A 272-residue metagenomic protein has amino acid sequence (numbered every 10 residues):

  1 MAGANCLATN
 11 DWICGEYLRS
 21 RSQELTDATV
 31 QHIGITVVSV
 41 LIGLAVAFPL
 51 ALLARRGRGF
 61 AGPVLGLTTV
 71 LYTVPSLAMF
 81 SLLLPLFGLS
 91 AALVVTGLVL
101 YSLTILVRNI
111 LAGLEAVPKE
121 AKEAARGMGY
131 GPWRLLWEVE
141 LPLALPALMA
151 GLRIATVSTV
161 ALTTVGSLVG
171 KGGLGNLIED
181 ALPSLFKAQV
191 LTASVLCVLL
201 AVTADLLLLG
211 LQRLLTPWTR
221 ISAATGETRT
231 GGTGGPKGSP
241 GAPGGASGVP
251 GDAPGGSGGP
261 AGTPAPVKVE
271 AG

Functional and structural regions predicted by a protein language model:
M1-S39: Periplasmic/extracellular loop-to-transmembrane helix junction in inner-membrane transport proteins
S22-G34, L65-L71, L84, G88 (+6 more regions): Alpha-helical membrane-interface segments at transmembrane helix boundaries
D27-I35, L84-I105, L145, Q189 (+1 more regions): Loop-to-helix entry region at the N-terminal start of transmembrane alpha-helices in multi-pass membrane transporters
V37, L100, W133-G166, T192 (+1 more regions): Transmembrane alpha-helices
L50-L83, R108-A116: Cytoplasmic-entry segments and transmembrane alpha-helices of multi-pass inner-membrane transporters
R58, E115, T192-G272: C-terminal transmembrane helix and the adjacent membrane-cytosol boundary/short C-terminal tail of inner/organellar
L84-P85, L162-L191, L196, T216 (+1 more regions): Glycine-rich helix-loop "coupling/hinge" segments at transmembrane-helix boundaries in multipass transporters
N109-L148, I154, L174, I178: Short cytoplasmic-facing helical segments at TM-TM junctions of multi-pass membrane proteins
